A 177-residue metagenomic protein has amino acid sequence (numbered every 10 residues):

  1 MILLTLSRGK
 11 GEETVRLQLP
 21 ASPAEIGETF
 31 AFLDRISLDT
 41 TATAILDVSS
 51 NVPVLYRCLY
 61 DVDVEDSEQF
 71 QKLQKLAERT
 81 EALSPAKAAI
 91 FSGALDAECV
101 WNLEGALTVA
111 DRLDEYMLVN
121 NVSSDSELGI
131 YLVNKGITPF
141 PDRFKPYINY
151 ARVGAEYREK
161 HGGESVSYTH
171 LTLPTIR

Functional and structural regions predicted by a protein language model:
M1-T41: N-terminal ordered "arm"
E25-G27, P53, E156, L173: Residues in flexible loops and secondary-structure boundaries
T29-F140, F144: Mixed-charge (acidic/basic) macromolecular-recognition segments
S124, G154-E156: Extended, charge-rich alpha-helical segments
R158-E159, E164-S167: Short, surface-exposed polybasic-aromatic patches that bind anionic ligands, especially phosphate groups
T169-T175: Conserved small/polar residues in nucleotide/adenosyl-binding loops
